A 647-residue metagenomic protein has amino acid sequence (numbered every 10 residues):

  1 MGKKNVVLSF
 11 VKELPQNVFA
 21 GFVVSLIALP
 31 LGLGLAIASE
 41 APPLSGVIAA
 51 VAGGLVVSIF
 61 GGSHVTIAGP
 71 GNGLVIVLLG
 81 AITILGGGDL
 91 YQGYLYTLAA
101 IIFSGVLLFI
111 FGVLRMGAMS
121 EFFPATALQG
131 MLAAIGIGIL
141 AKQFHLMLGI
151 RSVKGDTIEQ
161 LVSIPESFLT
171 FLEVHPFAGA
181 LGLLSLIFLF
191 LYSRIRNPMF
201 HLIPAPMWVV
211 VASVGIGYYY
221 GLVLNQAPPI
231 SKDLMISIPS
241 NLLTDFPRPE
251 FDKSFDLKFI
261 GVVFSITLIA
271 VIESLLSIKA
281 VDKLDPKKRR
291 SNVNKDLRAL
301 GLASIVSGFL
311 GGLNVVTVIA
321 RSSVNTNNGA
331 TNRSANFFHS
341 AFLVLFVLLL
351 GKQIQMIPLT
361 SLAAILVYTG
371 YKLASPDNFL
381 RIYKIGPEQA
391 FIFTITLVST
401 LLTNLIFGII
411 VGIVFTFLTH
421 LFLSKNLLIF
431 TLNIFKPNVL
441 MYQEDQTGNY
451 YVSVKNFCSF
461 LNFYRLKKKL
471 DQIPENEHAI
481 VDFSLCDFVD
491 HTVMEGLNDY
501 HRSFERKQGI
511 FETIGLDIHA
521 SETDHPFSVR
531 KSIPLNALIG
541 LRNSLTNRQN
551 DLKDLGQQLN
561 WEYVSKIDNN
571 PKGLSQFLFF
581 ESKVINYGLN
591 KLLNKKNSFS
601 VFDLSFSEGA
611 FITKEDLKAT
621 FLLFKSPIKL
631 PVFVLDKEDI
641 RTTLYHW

Functional and structural regions predicted by a protein language model:
M1-G21, L79-K288, L343, K352-V411 (+1 more regions): Core transmembrane helix bundle of multi-pass membrane transport proteins
V6-P15, V23, I27-H64, D252-S334: Membrane-embedded helical hairpins/re-entrant loop segments and their flanking transmembrane helices within multi-pass
L31, I48-V57, G71-G86, H339-L343: Hydrophobic alpha-helical segments within and immediately flanking transmembrane helices of multi-pass membrane proteins
S39-A49, G62-I76, G117-L128, H201-M207 (+5 more regions): Short, non-helical or kinked segments that cap or interrupt transmembrane helices
G46-A52, L90-S104, N294-S304, H339-V344 (+1 more regions): Alpha-helical transmembrane segments of multi-pass membrane proteins
K372-V529: The feature marks cytosolic C-terminal regulatory regions of anion transporters and related permeases
S528-N543: Acidic, Ser/Thr-rich peripheral helices and adjacent loops at domain boundaries
S544-W647: Soluble extramembrane domains of integral membrane proteins
